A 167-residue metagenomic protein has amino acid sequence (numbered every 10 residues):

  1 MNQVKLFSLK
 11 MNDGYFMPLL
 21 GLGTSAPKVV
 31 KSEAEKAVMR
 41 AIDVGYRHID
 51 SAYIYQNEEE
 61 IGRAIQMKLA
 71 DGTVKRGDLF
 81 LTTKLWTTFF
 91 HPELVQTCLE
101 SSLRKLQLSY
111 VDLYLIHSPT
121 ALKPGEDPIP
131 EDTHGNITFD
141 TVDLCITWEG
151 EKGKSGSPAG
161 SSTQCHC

Functional and structural regions predicted by a protein language model:
M1-L79, E93-T97, S109, I137 (+1 more regions): N-terminal binding-site loop/beta-alpha segment at the start of enzyme catalytic domains that lines or forms
S25-P27, A52-I54, K84-T88, I116-P119 (+1 more regions): Active-site beta-loop-alpha junctions enriched in small/polar residues
V30, H91, A121-P124: Glycine/Thr-rich phosphate-binding loops of Rossmann-like dinucleotide-binding domains
Q56, F90, V142: Residue-level signal for the nucleotide or nucleotide-sugar donor/cofactor binding architecture
I65, L69, T83-L85, F89 (+3 more regions): Generic hydrophobic/packing signal
Q96-C167: Glycine/proline-rich, positively charged, aromatic-decorated active-site loop/lid region on the catalytic face
